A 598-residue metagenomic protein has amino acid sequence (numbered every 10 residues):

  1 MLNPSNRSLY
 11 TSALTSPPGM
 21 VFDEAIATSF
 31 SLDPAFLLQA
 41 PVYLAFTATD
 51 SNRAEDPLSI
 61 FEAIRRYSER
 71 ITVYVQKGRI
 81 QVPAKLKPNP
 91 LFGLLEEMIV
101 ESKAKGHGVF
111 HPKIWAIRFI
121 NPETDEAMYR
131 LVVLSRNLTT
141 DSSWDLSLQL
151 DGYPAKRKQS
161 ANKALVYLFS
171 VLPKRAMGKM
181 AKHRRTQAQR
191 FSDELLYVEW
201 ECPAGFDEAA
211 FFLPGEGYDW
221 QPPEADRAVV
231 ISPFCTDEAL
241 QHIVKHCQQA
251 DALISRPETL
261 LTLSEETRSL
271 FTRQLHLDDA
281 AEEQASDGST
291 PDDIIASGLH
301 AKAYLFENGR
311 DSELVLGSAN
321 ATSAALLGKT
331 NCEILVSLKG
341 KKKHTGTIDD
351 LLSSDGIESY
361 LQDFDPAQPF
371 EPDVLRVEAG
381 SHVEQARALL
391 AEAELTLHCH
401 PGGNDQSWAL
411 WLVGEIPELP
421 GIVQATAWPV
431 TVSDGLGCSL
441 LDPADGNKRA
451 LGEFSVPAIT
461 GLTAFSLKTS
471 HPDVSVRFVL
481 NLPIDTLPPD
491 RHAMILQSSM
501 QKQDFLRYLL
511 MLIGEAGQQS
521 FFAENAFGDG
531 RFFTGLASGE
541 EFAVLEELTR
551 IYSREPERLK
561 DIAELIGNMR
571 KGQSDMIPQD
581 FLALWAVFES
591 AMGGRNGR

Functional and structural regions predicted by a protein language model:
M1-G309, E313, S323-R598: Terminal interaction modules at protein C-ends
